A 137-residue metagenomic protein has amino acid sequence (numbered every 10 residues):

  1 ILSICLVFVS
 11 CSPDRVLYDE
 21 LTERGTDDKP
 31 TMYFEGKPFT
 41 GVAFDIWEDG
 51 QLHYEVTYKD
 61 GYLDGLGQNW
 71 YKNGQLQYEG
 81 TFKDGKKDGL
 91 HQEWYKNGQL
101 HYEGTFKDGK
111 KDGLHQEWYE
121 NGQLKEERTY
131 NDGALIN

Functional and structural regions predicted by a protein language model:
I1-F8: Bacterial N-terminal signal peptides
F8-N137: Glycine/tyrosine- and acidic-biased, solvent-exposed loop/turn segments at the edges of beta-strands
